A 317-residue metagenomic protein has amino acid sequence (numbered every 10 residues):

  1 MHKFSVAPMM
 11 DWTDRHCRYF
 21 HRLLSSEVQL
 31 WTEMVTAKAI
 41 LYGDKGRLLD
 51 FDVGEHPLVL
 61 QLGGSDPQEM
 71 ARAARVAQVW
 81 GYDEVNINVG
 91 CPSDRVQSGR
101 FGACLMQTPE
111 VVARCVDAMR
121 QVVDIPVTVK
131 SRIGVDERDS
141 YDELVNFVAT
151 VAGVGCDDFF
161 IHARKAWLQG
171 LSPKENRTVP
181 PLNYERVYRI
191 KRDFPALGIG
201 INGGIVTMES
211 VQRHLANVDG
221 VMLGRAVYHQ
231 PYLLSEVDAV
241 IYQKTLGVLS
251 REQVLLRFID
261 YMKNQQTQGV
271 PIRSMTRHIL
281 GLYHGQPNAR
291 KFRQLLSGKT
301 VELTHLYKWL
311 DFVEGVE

Functional and structural regions predicted by a protein language model:
M1-E317: Flavin-dependent oxidoreductase catalytic cores
